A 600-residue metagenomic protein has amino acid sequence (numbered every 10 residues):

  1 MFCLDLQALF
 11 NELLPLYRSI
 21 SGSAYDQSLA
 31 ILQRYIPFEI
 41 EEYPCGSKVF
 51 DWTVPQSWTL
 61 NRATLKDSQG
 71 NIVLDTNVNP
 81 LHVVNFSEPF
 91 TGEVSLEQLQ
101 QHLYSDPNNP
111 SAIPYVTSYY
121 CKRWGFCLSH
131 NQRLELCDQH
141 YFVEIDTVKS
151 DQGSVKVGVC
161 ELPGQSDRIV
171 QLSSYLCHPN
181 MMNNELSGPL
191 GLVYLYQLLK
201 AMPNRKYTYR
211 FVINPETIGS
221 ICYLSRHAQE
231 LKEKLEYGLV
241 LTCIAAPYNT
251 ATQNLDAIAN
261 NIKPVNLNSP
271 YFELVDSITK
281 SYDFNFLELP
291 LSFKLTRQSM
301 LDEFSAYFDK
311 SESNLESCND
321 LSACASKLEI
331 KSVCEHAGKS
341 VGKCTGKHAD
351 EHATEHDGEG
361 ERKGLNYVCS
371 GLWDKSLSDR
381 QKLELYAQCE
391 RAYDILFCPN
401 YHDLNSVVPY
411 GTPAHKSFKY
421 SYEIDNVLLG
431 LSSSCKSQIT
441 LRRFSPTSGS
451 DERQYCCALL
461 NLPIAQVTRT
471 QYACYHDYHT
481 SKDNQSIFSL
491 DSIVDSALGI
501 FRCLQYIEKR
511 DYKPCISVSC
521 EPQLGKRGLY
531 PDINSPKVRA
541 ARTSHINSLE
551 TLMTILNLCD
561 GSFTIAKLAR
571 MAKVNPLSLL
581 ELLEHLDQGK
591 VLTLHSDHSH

Functional and structural regions predicted by a protein language model:
M1-A337, C344-H348, H352-L462, Q466-H600: N-terminal hydrophobic/helix-forming segments and targeting peptides
